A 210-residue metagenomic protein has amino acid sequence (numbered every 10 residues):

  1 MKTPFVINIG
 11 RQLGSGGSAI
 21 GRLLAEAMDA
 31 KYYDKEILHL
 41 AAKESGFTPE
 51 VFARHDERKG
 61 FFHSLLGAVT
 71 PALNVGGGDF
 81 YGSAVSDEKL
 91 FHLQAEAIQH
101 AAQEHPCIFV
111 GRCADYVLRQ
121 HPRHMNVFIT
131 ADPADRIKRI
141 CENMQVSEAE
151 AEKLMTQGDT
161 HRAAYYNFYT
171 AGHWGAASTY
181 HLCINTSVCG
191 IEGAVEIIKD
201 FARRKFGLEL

Functional and structural regions predicted by a protein language model:
T3-R11, H105: Pre-Walker A (Motif I) flank of P-loop NTPase domains
I9-R22: Glycine-rich phosphate-binding P-loop
K31-A42: Short beta-strand-centered segment that lines the nucleotide-binding/catalytic pocket of NTP-utilizing
A42-P106: ATP-dependent small-molecule kinase phosphotransfer cores that center on conserved nucleotide phosphate-binding segments
K59-P71, S147-E192: Small-molecule kinase domains that catalyze NTP-dependent phosphoryl transfer to phosphate-bearing small molecules
A101, C113-Q120: RNA pseudouridine synthases
Q120-N143, E148-T156: Conserved phosphate-donor/acceptor-positioning beta-strand/loop module used by diverse small-molecule
